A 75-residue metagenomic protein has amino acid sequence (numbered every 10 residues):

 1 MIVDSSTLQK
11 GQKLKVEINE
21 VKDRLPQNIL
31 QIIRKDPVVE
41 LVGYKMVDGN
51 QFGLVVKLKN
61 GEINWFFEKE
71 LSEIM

Functional and structural regions predicted by a protein language model:
M1-M75: Basic/aromatic-rich interaction segments and small domains that mediate binding to polyanionic partners
